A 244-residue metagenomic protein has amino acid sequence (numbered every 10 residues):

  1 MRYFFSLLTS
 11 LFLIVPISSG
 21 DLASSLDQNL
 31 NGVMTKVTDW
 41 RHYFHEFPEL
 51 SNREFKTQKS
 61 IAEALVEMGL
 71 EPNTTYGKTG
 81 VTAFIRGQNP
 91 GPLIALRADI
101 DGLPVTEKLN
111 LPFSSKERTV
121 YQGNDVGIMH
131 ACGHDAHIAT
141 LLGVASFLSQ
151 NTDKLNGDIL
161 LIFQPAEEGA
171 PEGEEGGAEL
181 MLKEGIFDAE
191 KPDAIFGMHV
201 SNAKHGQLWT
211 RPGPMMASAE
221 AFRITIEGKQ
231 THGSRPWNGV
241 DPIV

Functional and structural regions predicted by a protein language model:
M1-F4: Positively charged n-region of N-terminal signal peptides that target proteins for export
S6, L103-V105, H137-A139, A203 (+1 more regions): General alpha-helical segment detector with a strong preference for membrane-spanning helices and helix-boundary regions
S6-P16: Bacterial N-terminal signal peptides
L22-H130, A139-G143, F147-L160: Acidic/His- and Gly-rich active-site-bordering loop/insert found across diverse amide/peptide-bond hydrolases
R118-M129, D135-A136, D153-V244: Histidine/acidic-residue-rich, glycine-tolerant segments that coordinate divalent metal ions
